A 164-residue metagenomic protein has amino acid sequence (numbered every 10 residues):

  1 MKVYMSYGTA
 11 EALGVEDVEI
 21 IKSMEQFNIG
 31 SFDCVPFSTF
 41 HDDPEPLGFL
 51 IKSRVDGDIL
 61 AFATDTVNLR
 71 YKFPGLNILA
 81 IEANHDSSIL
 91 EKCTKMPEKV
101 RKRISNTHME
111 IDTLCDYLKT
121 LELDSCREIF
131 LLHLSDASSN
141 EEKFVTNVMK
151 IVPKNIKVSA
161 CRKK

Functional and structural regions predicted by a protein language model:
M1, E16, F32, D58 (+3 more regions): A structural micro-motif
M1-F27: Active-site HxH/HxHxD metal-binding segment of metal-dependent hydrolases
Y4, E19-K22, V35, K157-C161: General small-molecule cofactor/ligand-binding pocket signal
T9-V15, F62-L76, L118, V148-V152: Alpha-helix C-terminal capping segments
A10-L13, D42-P44, N68-Y71, D86-S88 (+1 more regions): Active-site environment of divalent metal-dependent phosphoester hydrolases
A12-E16, N28-D33, P46-L47, I89-C93: Short, charged, surface-exposed secondary-structure boundary motifs
K22-I78: Core dinuclear metal-dependent hydrolase active-site scaffold
P74-K163: Cap/insert and terminal regions of metallo-dependent hydrolase folds
